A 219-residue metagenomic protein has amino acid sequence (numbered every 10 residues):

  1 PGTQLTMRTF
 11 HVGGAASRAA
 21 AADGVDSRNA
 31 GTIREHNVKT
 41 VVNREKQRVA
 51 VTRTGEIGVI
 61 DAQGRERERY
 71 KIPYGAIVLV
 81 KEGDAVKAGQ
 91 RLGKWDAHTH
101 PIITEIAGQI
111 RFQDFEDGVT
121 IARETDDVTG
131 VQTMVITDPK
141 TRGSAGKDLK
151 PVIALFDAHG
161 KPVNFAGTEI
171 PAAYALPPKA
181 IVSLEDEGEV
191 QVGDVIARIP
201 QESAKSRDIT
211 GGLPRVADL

Functional and structural regions predicted by a protein language model:
P1-L219: Intrinsically disordered, low-complexity regulatory segments
